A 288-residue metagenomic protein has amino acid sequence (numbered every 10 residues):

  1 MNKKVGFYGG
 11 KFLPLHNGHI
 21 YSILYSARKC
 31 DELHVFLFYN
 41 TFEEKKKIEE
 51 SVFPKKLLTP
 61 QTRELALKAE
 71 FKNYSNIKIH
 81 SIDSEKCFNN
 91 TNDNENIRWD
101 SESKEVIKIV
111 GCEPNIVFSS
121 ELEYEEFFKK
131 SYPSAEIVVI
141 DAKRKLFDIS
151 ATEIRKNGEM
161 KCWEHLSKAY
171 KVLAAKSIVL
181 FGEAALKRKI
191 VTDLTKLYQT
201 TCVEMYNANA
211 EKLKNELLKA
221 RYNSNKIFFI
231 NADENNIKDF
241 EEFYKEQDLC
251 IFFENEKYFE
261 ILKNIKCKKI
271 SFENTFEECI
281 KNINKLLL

Functional and structural regions predicted by a protein language model:
M1-Q199, N207-K212, Y222-K226, N231-D248 (+4 more regions): Nucleotidyltransferase catalytic core that binds NTPs
E216-A220: A charged, solvent-exposed segment within the mature domains of Sec-exported extracytoplasmic proteins
